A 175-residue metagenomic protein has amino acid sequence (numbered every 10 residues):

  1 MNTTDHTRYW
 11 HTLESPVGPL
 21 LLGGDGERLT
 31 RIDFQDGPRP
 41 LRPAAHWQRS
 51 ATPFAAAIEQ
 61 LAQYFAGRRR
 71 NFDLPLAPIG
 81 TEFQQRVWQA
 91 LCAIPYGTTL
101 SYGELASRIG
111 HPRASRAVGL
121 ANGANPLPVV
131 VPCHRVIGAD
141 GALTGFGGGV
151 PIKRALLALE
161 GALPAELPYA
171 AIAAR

Functional and structural regions predicted by a protein language model:
M1-R113, G161-R175: Basic nucleic-acid-binding alpha-helical/helix-turn surface characteristic of O6-alkylguanine DNA
R86, P128, A155: Active-site phosphate/pyrophosphate-handling residues
P95, N125-V129: Histidine- and aromatic-rich ligand-binding microenvironments
R116-N125: Regulatory, non-catalytic segments
V129-V136: Short Lys/Arg-enriched helix C-cap and helix-to-coil transition segments that create basic nucleic-acid-contact patches
A139-R175: …primarily DNA-binding HTH/wHTH and HhH modules…
